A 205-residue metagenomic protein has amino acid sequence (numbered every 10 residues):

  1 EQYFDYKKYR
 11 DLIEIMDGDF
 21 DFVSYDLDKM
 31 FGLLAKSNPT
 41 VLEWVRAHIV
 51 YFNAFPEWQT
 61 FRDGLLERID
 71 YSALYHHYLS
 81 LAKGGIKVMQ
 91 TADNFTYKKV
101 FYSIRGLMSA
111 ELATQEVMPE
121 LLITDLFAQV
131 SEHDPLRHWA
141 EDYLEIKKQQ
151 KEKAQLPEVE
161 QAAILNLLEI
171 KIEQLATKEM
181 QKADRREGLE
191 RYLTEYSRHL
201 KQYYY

Functional and structural regions predicted by a protein language model:
E1-R46: Metal-dependent nucleotidyltransferase catalytic core
N38-P39, F55, D134: Serine-centered coil/turn micro-motif
I49-V50, Y75, A82, S197: Generic preference for hydrophobic/aromatic residues in regular secondary structure cores
V50-P56: Acidic catalytic motifs of isoprenoid enzymes
Q59-E190: Conserved nucleotidyltransferase catalytic core and NTase-mimicking acidic/glycine-rich helix/loop elements in nucleic
Q181-Y205: Acidic, carboxylate-rich catalytic segments that either coordinate divalent cations
